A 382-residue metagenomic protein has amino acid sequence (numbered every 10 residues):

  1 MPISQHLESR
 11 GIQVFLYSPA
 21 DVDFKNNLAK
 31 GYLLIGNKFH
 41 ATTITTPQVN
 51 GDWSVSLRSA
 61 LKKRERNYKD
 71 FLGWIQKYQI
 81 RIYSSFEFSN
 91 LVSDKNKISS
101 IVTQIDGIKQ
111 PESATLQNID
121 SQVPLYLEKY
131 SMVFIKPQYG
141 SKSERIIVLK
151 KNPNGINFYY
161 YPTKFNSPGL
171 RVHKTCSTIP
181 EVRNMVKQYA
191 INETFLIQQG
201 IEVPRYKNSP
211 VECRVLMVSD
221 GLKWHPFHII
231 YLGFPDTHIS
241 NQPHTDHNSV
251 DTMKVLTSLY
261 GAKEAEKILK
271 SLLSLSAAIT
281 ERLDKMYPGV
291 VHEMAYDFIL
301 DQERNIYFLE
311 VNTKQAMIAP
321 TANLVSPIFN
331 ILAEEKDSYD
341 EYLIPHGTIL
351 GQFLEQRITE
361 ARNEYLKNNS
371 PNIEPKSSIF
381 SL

Functional and structural regions predicted by a protein language model:
P2, S9-N118: Conserved N-proximal alpha/beta basic substrate-recognition cap immediately N-terminal to, or forming the N-lobe
I35-G36, K150-G155, S219-K223, D301-R304: Short acidic-glycine loop/turn motifs at beta-strand connectors
F86-L196: Active-site nucleotide/adenylate-binding loops and adjacent lid/helix of ATP-dependent enzymes
F165, I229-T237, N312-A316: Short, solvent-exposed aromatic-acidic interface loops
S177-I299, E334-D340, L350-R362, F380: A long amphipathic alpha-helix within ATP-dependent nucleotide-binding catalytic cores
F298-K314: A short beta-strand motif that forms the metal-chelation/ATP-contact edge of phosphoryl-transfer active sites
A316-L382: Charge-rich, low-complexity intrinsically disordered segments
